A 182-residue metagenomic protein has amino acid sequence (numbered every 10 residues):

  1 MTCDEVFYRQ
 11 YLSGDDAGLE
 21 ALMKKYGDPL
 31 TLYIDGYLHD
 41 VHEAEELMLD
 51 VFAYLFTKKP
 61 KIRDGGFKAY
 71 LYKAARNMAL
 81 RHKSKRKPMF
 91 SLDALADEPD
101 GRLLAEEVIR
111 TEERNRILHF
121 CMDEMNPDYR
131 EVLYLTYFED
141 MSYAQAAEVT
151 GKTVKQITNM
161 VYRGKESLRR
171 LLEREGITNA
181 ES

Functional and structural regions predicted by a protein language model:
M1-P29, G36, D123, R170 (+2 more regions): N-terminal module of bacterial RNA polymerase sigma factors
Y11, L30, I34, A44-L55 (+4 more regions): Short, small-hydrophobic-rich alpha-helical interface motif
L12-S13, H39, L49-G66, K85-K87: Sigma70-family region 2
G27, T31, F52, N126 (+2 more regions): C-terminal flanking helix
K73-L92, T111: Arg/Lys-rich amphipathic alpha helix in sigma70-family domain 2
L80, A144-R174: DNA-recognition helix of helix-turn-helix
L95-D123: Acidic, proline/glycine-rich intrinsically disordered inter-domain spacer in sigma factors
V132-T136: A short pre-motif secondary-structure segment
